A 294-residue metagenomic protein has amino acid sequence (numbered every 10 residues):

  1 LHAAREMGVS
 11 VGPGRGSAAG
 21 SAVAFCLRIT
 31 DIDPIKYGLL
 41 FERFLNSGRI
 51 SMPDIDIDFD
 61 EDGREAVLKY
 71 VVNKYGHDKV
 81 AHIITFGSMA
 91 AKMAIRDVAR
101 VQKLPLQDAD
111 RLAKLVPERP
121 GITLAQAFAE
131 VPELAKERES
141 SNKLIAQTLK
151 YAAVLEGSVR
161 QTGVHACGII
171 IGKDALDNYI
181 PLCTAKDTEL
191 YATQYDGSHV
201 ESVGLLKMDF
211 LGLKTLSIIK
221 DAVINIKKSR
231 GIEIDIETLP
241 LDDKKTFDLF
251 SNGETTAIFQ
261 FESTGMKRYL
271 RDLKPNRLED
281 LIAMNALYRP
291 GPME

Functional and structural regions predicted by a protein language model:
L1-E294: Alpha-helical scaffold/interaction cores of sigma-54-like transcription cofactors and many family A DNA polymerases
